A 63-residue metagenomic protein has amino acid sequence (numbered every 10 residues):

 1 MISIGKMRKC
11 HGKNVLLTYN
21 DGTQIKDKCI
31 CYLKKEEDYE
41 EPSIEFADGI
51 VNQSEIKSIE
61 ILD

Functional and structural regions predicted by a protein language model:
I2-D63: Conserved RNA-binding domains used in RNP assembly and mRNA/RNA metabolism
